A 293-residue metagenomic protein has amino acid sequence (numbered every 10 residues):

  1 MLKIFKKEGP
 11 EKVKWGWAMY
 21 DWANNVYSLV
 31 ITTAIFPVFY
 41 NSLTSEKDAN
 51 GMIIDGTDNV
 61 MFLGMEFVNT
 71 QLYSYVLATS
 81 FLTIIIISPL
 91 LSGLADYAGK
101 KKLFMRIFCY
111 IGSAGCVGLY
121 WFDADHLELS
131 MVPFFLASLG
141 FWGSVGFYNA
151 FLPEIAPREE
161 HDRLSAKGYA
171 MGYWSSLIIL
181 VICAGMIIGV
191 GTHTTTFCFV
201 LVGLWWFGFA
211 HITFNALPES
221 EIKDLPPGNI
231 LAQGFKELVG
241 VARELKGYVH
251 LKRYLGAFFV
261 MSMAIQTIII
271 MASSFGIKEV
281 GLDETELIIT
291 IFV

Functional and structural regions predicted by a protein language model:
M1-W15, P218-G256, E279: Juxtamembrane intracellular "pre-TM" segments in multi-pass secondary transporters
I31-T70, I270-L287: Short amphipathic helix-loop junctions that connect adjacent transmembrane helices in Major Facilitator Superfamily/SLC
I35, F67-G93, F292-V293: Central cavity-lining transmembrane alpha-helices of secondary-active solute carriers, predominantly the Major
I85, R106-D125: C-terminal ends and interior cores of transmembrane alpha-helices in multi-pass membrane transporters/permeases
A95-I111: Cytoplasmic membrane-interface "Motif A"-like loop-to-helix N-cap segments of 12-TM Major Facilitator Superfamily
A137-A170: Cytoplasmic helix-loop-helix junction between adjacent transmembrane helices in 12-TM secondary transporters
D162-I187: Glycine-rich segments within core transmembrane alpha-helices of 12-TM secondary carriers
I179-I188, G203-K223: C-terminal membrane-cytosol helix-exit motif in multi-pass small-molecule transporters
